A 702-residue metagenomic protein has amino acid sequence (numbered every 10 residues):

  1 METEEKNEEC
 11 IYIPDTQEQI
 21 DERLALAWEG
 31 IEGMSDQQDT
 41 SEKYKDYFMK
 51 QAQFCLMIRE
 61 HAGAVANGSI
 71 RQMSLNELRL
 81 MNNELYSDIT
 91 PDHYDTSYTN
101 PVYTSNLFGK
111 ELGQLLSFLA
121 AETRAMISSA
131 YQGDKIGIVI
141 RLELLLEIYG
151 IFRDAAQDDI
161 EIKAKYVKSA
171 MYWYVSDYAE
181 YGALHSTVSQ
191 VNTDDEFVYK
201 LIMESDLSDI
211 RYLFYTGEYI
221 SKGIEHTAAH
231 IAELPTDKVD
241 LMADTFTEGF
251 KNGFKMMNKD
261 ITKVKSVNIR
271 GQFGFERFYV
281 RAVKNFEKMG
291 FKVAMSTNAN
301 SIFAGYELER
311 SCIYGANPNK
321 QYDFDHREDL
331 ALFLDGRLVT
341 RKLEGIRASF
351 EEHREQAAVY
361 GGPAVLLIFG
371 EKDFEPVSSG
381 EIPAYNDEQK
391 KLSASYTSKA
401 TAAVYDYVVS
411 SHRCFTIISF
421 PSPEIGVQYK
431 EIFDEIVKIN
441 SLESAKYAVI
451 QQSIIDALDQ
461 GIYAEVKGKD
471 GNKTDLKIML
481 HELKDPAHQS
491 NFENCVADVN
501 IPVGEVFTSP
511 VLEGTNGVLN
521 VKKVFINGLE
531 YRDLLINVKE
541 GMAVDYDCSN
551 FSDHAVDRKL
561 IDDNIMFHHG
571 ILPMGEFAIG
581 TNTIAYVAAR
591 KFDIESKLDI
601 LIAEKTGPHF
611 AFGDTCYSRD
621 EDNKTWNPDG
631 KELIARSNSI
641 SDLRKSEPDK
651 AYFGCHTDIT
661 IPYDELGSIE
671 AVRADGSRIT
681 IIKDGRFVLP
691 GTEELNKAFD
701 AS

Functional and structural regions predicted by a protein language model:
E2-E513, K683-S702: Active-site bordering "gate/hinge" segments that shape substrate access to catalytic or cofactor-binding pockets
D459, N527-E530, G570, A603: Short solvent-exposed loop/turn micro-motifs enriched in small/polar/acidic residues
V466-N472, K523-I526, A671-D675: Short acidic, glycine-rich loop/turn motifs
A497-L535: Conserved AWS/pre-SET-to-SET junction and N-terminal core of the SET lysine methyltransferase domain, specifically
Y531-C548: Active-site and channel-lining beta-strand-loop segments that bind or position nucleotide-derived/phosphorylated
D545-E621: Dual-mode signal for accessory low-complexity, basic/Gly-rich regions
T606, F612, D620-W626, R636-S646: Glycine-anchored, exposed beta-strand/edge motif detector
D629-S702: Extended hydrophobic packing segments that form well-structured cores
